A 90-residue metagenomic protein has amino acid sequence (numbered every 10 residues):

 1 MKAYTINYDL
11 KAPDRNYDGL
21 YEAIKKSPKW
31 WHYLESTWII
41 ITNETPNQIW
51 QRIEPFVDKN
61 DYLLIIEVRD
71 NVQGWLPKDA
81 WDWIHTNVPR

Functional and structural regions predicted by a protein language model:
M1-W31, T37-E44: Extended, hydrophobic alpha-helical segments
N16, W50, W75: Short acidic, gly/pro-rich beta-turn/loop elements at beta-sheet edges and active-site/ligand-binding grooves
G19-K25, W50-V57: Short amphipathic alpha-helices in soluble, non-transmembrane regions that often serve as interface/regulatory elements
H32-Y33, I40, R52, P77 (+1 more regions): Intrinsic disorder/low-complexity segments enriched in polar/charged and small flexible residues
N47: RNase H-like, Mg2+-dependent phosphodiesterase core, and more generally RNA phosphate-backbone-engaging helix-loop
V57-R90: C-terminal structural segments of small proteins and small subunits
